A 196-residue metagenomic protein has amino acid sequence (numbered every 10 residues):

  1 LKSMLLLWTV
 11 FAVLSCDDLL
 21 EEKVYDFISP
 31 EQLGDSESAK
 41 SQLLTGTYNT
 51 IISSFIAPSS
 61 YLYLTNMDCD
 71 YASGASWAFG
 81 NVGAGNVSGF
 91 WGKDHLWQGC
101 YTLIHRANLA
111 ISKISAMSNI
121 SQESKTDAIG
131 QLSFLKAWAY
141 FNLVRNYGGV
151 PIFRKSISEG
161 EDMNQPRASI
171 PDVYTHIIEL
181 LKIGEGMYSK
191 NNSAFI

Functional and structural regions predicted by a protein language model:
L1-M4: Bacterial N-terminal signal peptides that target proteins for export
C16-Y63: Membrane-proximal, proline-rich intrinsically disordered regions
K23, V144-K155: Short, well-structured active-site flanking segments
Y25-S29, R154-D162: Short linear capping/connector segments at secondary-structure termini
E31, P58-G74, F153, K190-I196: Short, surface-exposed recognition loops and adjoining beta-strand edges that mediate ligand/DNA contacts, enriched
S41-L43, N49-I51, S76-Y147, D162-T175 (+1 more regions): Conserved, well-structured interaction surfaces
